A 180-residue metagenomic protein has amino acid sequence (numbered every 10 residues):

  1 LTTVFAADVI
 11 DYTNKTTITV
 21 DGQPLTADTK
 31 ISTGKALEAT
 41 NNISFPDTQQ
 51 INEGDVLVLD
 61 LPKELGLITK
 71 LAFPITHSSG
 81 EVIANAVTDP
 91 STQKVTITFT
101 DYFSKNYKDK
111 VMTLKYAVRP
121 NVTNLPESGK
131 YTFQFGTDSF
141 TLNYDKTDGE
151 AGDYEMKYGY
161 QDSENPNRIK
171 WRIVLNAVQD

Functional and structural regions predicted by a protein language model:
L1-T3: Classical Sec-dependent N-terminal signal peptides that target proteins to the secretory pathway
F5-Q50, N124-D180: Serine/threonine-rich, low-complexity linker/repeat segments that form flexible spacers/stalks
A6-D21, D60-F99: A surface/secretory-pathway sequence property marking extracellular, secreted, or lumenal proteins enriched
I31-S32, T88-S91, Y102-K110: Short proline/glycine- and polar residue-rich coil/turn motifs
L37-N41, D55-L59, V95, L114-Y116 (+1 more regions): Hydrophobic residues positioned within well-ordered beta-strands of beta-sheet architectures
P46, Q50-L65, D180: Surface-exposed beta-strand/loop patches in extracellular or lumenal glycoproteins
I83-A84, F103-M112, D138-N143, Q179-D180: Short, surface-exposed beta-strand/loop "edge" segments at domain boundaries and coil↔beta transitions
T98-G136: Low-complexity, intrinsically disordered segments enriched in Ser/Thr together with acidic residues
